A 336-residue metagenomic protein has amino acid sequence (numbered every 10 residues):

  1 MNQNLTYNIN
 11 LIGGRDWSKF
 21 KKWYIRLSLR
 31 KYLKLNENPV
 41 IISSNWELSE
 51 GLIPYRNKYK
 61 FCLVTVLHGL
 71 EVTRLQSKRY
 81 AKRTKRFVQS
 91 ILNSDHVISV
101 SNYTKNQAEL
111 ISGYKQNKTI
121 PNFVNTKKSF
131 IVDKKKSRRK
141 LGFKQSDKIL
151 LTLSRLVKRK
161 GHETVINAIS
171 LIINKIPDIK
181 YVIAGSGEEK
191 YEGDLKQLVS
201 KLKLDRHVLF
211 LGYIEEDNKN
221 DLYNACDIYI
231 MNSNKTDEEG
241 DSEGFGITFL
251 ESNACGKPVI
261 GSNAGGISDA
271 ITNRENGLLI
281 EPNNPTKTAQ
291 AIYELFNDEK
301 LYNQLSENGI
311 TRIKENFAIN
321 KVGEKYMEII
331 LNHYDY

Functional and structural regions predicted by a protein language model:
S43-L48, L67: Short His-centered aromatic/hydrophobic patch
Y103, F123: Carbohydrate-associated surface elements
F130-F143: A short helix/loop element that forms part of the nucleotide-sugar donor recognition site in Leloir-type
K144-K160, I166-I169, V182: Conserved donor-binding/catalytic core segment of Leloir-type glycosyltransferases
G193-D217: Nucleotide-activated donor-binding/catalytic signature segment of Leloir-type glycosyltransferases, i.e., the conserved
N224-S242, K257: Acidic donor-binding loop of glycosyltransferase active sites
F249, A254, P258-G261, I271: Short hydrophobic beta-strand element within catalytic cores of glycosyltransferases and related nucleotide-activated
T272-R274, L278-P285, E294-K300: Conserved acidic donor-binding segment of nucleotide-sugar-dependent glycosyltransferases
